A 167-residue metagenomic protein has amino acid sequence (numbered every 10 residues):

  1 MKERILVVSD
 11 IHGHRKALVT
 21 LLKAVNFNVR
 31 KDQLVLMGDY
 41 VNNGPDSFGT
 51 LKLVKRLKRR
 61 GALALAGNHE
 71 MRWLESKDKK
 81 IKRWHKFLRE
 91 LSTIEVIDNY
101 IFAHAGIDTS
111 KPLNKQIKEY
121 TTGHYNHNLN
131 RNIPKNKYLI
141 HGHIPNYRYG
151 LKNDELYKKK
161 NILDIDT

Functional and structural regions predicted by a protein language model:
M1, H14, H85-L88: A short catalytic or substrate-binding loop motif that flags glycine-/basic-rich loops and adjacent residues that bind
M1, N28, R131-I133: Short, flexible hinge/linker loops that cap or flank conserved catalytic cores
E3, D32, R60-G61, I97 (+2 more regions): A generic hydrophobic-helix recognition signal that picks specific residues within alpha-helical hydrophobic
R4, V8, G13-D78: Core catalytic region of metal-dependent phosphoesterases/phosphodiesterases, especially metallo-beta-lactamase-like
D78-T167: Acidic, His/Gly-enriched loop-helix segments that form or flank divalent-metal centers in metallo-dependent hydrolases
